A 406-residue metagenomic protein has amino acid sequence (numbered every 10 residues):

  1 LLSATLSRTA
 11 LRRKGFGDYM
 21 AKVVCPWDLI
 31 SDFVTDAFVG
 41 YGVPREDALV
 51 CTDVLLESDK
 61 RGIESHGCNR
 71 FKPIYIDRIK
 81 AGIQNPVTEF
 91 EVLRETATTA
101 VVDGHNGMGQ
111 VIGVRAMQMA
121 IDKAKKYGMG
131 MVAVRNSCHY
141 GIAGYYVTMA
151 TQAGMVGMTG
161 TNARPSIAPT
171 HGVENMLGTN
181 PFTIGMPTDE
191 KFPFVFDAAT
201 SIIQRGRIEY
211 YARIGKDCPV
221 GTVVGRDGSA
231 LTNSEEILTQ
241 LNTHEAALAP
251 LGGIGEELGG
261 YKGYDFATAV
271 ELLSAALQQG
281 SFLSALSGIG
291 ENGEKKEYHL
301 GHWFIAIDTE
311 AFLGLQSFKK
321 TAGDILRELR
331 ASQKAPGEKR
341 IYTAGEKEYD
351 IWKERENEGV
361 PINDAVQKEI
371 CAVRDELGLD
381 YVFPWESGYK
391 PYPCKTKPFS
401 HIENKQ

Functional and structural regions predicted by a protein language model:
L1-G15: N-terminal mitochondrial targeting presequence
M20-W27, D32-C51, L56-E57, S65-I83 (+4 more regions): Acidic, glycine/proline-rich low-complexity segments that act as flexible tails and inter-domain linkers
A21-F33, L277, S281-Q406: Catalytic-core signal marking the mid-to-C-terminal active-site face
G67-I121: Active-site cofactor/substrate anionic-group-binding motifs, chiefly glycine- and Lys/Arg-rich phosphate-binding loops
A97-D189, A198-A199: A generic, well-ordered mixed alpha/beta core segment in the N-terminal half of proteins
I167-L241: Phosphate/diphosphate-binding glycine-rich loops and adjacent basic-rich segments that engage nucleotide
D217-S284, I289: Secondary-shell segments that build the walls of catalytic and ion/ligand-binding clefts
